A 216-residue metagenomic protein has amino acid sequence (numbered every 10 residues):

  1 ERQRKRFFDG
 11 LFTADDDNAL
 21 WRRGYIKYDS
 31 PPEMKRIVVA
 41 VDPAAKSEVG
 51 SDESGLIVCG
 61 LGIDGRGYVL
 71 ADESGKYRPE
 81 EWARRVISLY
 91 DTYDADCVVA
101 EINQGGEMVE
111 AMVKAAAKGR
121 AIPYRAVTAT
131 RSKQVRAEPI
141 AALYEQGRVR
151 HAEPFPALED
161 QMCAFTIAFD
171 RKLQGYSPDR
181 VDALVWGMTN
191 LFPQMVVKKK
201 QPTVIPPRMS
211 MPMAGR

Functional and structural regions predicted by a protein language model:
E1-A44: ATPase catalytic-site recognition across NTP-hydrolyzing enzymes
D17, G50, T92-A95, V149-R150 (+2 more regions): Intrinsically disordered or highly flexible coil/loop and linker segments, enriched in small and charged/polar residues
P32-E33, S51, P178: A generic fold-level signal
V38, G55-F169, M209-R216: Mg2+-dependent endonuclease catalytic cores in nucleic-acid-processing enzymes, primarily RNase H-like
V41-S54: An active-site-proximal beta-strand-loop segment
T130-K133, K172-R180: Structural motif
G187-R216: Acidic two-metal-ion nuclease catalytic site recognized across multiple nuclease folds, prominently DnaQ/RNase D-T
